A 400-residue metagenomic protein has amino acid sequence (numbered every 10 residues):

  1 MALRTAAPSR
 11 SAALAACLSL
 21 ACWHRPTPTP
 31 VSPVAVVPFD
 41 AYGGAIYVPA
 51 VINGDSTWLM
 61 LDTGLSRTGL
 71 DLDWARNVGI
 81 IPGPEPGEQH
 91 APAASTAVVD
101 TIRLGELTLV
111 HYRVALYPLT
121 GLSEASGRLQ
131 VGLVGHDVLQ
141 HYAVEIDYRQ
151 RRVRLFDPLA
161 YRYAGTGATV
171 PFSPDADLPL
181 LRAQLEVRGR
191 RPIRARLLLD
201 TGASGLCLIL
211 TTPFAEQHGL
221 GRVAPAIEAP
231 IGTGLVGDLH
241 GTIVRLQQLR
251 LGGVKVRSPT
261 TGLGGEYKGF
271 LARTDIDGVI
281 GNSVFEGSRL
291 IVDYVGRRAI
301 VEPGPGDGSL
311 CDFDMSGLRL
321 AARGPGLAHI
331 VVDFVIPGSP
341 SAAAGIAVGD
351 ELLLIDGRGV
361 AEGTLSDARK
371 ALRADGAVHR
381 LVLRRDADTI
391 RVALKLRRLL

Functional and structural regions predicted by a protein language model:
M1-A13: Bacterial N-terminal signal peptides that target proteins for export
S11-A21: Bacterial N-terminal signal peptides
C22-L400: Pepsin/retropepsin-fold aspartyl endopeptidases
